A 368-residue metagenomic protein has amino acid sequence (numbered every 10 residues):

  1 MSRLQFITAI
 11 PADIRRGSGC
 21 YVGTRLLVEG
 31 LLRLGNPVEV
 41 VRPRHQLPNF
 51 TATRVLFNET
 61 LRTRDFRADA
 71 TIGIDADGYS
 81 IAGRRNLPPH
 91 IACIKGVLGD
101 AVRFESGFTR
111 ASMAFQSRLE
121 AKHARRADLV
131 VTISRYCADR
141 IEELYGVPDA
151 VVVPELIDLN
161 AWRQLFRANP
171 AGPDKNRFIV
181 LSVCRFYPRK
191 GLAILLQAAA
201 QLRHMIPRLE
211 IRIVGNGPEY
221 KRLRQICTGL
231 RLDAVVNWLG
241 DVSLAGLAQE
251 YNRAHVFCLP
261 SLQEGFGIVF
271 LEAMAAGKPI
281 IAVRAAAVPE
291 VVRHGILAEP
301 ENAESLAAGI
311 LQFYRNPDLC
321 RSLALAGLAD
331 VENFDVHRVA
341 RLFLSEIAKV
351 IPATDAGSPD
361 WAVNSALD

Functional and structural regions predicted by a protein language model:
R110-V130: Membrane-proximal helix-turn-helix segments that form the acceptor-binding/catalytic region of lipid-linked
Y136, L156: Carbohydrate-associated surface elements
G172-K190, L196-A199: Conserved donor-binding/catalytic core segment of Leloir-type glycosyltransferases
R224-V242: Nucleotide-activated donor-binding/catalytic signature segment of Leloir-type glycosyltransferases, i.e., the conserved
D241-V242, Q249-A254: Short alpha-helical donor nucleotide-sugar binding micro-motif in glycosyltransferases
L262: Aromatic "clamp/platform" in nucleotide-sugar-dependent glycosyltransferases that forms part of the donor/acceptor
P279-A282: Short hydrophobic beta-strand element within catalytic cores of glycosyltransferases and related nucleotide-activated
I296-A303, Q312-P317: Conserved acidic donor-binding segment of nucleotide-sugar-dependent glycosyltransferases
